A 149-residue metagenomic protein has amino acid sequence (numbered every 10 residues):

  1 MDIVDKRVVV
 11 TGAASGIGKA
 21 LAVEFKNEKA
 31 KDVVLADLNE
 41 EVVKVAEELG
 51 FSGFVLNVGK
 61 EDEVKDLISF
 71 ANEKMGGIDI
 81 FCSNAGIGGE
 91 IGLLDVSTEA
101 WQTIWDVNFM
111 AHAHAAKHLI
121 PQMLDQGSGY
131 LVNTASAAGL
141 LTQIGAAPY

Functional and structural regions predicted by a protein language model:
D2-D32: Canonical Rossmann dinucleotide-binding motif of NAD(H)/NADP(H)-dependent dehydrogenases/reductases, specifically
A30-V43: Conserved glycine-rich Rossmann-like NAD(P)H-binding loop of the short-chain dehydrogenase/reductase
L56-D66, T98: The beta1-alpha1 cofactor-binding region of Rossmann-like NAD(H)/NADP(H)-dependent oxidoreductases
G92-L93, A100-W105: Substrate-binding pocket helix/loop in short-chain dehydrogenase/reductase
L94, L141-A147: Active-site loop immediately N-terminal to the catalytic Tyr-X3-Lys motif of short-chain dehydrogenase/reductase
A116-K117: A short, exposed helix-loop element centered on a Lys and neighboring polar residues
S136: Residue(s) in the substrate-gating loop at a strand-loop-helix junction that position the organic substrate next
